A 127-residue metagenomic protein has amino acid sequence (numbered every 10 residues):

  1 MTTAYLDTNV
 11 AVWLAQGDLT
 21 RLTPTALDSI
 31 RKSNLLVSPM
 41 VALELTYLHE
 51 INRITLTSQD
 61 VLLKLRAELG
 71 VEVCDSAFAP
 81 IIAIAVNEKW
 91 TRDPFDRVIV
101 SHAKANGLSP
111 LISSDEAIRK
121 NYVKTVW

Functional and structural regions predicted by a protein language model:
M1-V37, I51-K64, N106, E116 (+1 more regions): Short, well-structured N-terminal submotif of metal-dependent ribonuclease cores
V10, V41, I81, I99 (+1 more regions): Alpha-helix capping/helix-boundary segments
S33-N34, V71, S109-P110, V123-K124: A structural micro-motif
P39, A77, D115, W127: Residues at the C-termini of beta-strands that transition into short coil/loop
E44, I84, K120-N121: Phosphate- and divalent-cation-binding pockets in alpha/beta enzyme and binding domains that engage nucleotide-derived
T57, E68-S114: Active-site neighborhoods of divalent-metal-dependent phosphate/nucleic-acid chemistry enzymes
L62-D75, R119-W127: Short acidic, glycine/proline-enriched helix-loop-strand junctions
